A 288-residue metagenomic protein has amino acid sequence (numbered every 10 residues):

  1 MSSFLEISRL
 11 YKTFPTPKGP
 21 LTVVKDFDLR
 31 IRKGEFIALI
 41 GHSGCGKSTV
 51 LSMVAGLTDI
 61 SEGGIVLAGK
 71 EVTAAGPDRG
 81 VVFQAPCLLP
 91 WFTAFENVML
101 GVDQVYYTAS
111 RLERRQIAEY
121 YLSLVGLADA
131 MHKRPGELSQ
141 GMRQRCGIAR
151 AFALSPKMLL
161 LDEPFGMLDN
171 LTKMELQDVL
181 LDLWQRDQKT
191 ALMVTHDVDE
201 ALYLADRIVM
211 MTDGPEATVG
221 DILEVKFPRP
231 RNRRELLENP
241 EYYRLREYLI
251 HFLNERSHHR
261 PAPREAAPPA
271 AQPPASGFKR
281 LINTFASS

Functional and structural regions predicted by a protein language model:
I40-H42: The feature captures the beta-strand-to-loop junction immediately N-terminal to the Walker
A55: Helix-to-loop junction immediately C-terminal to a conserved catalytic motif
G63-A75: Conserved ABC transporter NBD signature motif
F92-G101: Short coil-to-helix segment of the ABC ATPase nucleotide-binding domain corresponding to the Q-loop/switch region
R111-A130, D182: Conserved ABC ATPase "signature" region
K133-G136, L154: Conserved signature/switch motifs of ABC ATPase nucleotide-binding domains
I148: Hydrophobic anchor residue at the start of the ABC signature
